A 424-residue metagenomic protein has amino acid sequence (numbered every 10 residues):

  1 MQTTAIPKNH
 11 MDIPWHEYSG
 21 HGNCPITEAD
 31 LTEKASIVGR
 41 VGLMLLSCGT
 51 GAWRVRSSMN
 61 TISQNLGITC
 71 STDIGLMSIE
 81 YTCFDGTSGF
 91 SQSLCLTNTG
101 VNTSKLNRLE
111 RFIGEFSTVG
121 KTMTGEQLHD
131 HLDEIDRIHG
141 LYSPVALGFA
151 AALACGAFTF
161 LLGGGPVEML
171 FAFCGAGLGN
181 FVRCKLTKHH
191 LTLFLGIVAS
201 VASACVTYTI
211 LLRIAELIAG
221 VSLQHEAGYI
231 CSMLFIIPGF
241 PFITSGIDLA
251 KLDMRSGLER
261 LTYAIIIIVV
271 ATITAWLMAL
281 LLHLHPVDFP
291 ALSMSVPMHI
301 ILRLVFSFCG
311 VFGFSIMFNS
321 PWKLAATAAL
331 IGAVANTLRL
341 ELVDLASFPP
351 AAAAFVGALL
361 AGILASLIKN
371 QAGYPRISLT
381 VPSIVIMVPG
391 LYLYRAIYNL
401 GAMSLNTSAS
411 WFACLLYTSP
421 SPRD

Functional and structural regions predicted by a protein language model:
M1-E126: Soluble N-terminal domains of membrane-associated systems
L141-T244, F318: Core alpha-helical transmembrane segments of integral membrane proteins
G175-K188, V201, T327-L345, A354 (+1 more regions): Conserved mixed alpha/beta catalytic, RNA-binding, or beta-rich assembly cores of soluble enzyme, regulatory
G179-H190, I243-R255, G310-S320, A365-P375: C-terminal ends of transmembrane helices
V198-I210, A264-T272, A329-L340, P382-R395: Small-residue-rich segments of transmembrane alpha-helices in multi-pass membrane proteins, especially helix faces
Y208-E216, I273-H283, R339-L345, Y394-L405: Hydrophobic alpha-helical transmembrane segments in multi-pass integral membrane proteins
E216-Q224, H283-S295, A402-W411: Membrane-interface helix termini and inter-helical loops of multi-pass transporters
Y417-D424: Conserved small/polar residues in nucleotide/adenosyl-binding loops
